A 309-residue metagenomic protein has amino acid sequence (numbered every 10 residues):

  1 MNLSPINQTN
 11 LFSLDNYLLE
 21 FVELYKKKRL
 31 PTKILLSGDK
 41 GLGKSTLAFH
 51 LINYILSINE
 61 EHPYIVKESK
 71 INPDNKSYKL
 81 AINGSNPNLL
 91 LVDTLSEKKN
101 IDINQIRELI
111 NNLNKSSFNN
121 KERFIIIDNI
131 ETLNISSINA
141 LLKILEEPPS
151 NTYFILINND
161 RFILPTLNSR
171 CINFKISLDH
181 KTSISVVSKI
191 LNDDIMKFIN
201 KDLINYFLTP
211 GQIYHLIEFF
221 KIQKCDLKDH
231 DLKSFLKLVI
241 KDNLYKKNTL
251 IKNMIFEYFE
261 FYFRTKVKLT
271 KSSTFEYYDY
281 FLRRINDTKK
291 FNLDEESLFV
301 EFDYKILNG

Functional and structural regions predicted by a protein language model:
M1-H50, Y54, E60-L80, S150-Y153 (+1 more regions): Charged, glycine-rich active-site and insertion segments that engage polyanionic ligands
L19-Y25, N75, K79-A81, N100-F124 (+3 more regions): Conserved alpha-helical scaffold flanking the Walker A/P-loop in AAA+ ATPase domains
S57, K115, E146-E147: Conserved amphipathic alpha-helical interaction elements at protein-protein interfaces in regulatory, energy-coupling
V66-I101: AAA+/P-loop NTPase substrate/partner-engagement loops
L95-I103, I130, N173-F174: Flexible beta-alpha connector loops of hexameric P-loop NTPases
E97, T132, E147, F162: Residues immediately C-terminal
E108, I144-P149, N173: A short alpha->loop->secondary-structure connector
F124-D128, L141, T152-N158: Structural recognition of the conserved hydrophobic beta-strand(s) that form the central parallel beta-sheet of P-loop
